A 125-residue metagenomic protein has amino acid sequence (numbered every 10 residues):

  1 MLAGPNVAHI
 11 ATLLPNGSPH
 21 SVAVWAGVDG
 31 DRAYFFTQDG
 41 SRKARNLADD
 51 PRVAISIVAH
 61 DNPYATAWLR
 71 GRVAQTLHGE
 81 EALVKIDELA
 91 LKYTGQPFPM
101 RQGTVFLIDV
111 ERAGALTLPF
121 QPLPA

Functional and structural regions predicted by a protein language model:
M1-L2, L47, L89, I108: A generic structural signal for nonpolar/aromatic side chains embedded in well-ordered alpha-helices
M1-V7, A125: Extreme N-terminal tail/first-helix region
P5-D39, R45-L47, V53-I57, W68: Short beta-strand segments
G40-S41, N62: Alpha-helix N-cap/helix-start and coil->helix boundary motif
S41-R42, E80: A generic structural signal for alpha-helix starts
A44, D50, L83-I86: Generic internal hydrophobic packing segments that stabilize the cores of diverse globular domains
A48-D49, Q121: Short amphipathic alpha-helical segments
N62-A125: Charged, gly/pro-rich active-site loop segments
